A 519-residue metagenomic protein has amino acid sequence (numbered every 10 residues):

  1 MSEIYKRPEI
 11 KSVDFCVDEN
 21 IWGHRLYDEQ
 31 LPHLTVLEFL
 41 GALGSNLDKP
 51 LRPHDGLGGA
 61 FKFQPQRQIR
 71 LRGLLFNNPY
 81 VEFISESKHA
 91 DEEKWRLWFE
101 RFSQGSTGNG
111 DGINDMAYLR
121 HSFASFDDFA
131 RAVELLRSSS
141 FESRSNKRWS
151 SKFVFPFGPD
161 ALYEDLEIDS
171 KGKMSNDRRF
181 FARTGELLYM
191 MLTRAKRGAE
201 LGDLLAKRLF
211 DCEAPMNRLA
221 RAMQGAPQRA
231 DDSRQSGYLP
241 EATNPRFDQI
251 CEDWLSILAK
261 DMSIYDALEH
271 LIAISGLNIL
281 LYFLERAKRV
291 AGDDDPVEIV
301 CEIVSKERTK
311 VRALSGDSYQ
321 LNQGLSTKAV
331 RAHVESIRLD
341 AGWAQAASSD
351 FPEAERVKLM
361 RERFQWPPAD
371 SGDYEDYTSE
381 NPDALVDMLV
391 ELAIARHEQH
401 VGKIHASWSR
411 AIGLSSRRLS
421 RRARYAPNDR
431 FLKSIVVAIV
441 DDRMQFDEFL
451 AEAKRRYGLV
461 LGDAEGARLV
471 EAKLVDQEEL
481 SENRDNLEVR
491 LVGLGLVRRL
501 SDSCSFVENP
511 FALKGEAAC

Functional and structural regions predicted by a protein language model:
M1-N114: Charged, amphipathic alpha-helical stretches
Y5, Y27, Y80, Y118 (+11 more regions): Sequence-level detector for tyrosine residue identity
W22, W95-W98, W149, W254 (+4 more regions): A residue-identity detector for tryptophan
V36, L43, L57, L71 (+14 more regions): Generic structural signal of hydrophobic/aromatic residues within well-ordered alpha-helices of folded domains
Q66-G202: Type-3 copper protein
W95-A132, L136-E142, N146-F155, P159 (+8 more regions): Unusually extended, aromatic-enriched hydrophobic runs near protein termini
S143, E164-G413: Eukaryotic partner-binding/assembly regions in large regulatory complexes
A347-C519: C-terminal structured domains
